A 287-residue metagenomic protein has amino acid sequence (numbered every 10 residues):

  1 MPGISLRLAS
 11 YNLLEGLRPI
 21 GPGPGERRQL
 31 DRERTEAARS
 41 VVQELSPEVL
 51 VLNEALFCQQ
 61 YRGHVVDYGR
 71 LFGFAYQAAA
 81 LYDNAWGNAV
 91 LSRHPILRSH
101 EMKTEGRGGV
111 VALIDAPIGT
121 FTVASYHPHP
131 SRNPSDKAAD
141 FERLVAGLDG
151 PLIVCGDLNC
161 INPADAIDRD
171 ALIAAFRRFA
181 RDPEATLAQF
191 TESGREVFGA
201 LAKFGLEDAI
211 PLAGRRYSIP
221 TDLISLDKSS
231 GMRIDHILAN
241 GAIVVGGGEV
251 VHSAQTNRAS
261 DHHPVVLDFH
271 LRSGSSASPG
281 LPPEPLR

Functional and structural regions predicted by a protein language model:
M1-E44, D83-R287: Active-site regions of metal-assisted phosphoester/phosphodiester hydrolases, unifying DNase/endonuclease modules
Y11-L13, L52-A55: Acidic/polar N-terminal loop/beta-strand segments that form early-domain functional surfaces
R27, N53-F57, A80: Short secondary-structure transition/capping motifs
A38-V41, P47, E54-F57: N-terminal carbohydrate-binding/catalytic regions of secreted carbohydrate-active enzymes
V49-N53, A78, S125: Short catalytic-loop micro-motif centered on adjacent basic/acidic residues
N53-L71, A89, D165-A171: Metal-dependent catalytic neighborhoods of phosphoester/phosphodiester hydrolases
G69, A79-L81: Acidic, polar ligand-binding/catalytic clefts
